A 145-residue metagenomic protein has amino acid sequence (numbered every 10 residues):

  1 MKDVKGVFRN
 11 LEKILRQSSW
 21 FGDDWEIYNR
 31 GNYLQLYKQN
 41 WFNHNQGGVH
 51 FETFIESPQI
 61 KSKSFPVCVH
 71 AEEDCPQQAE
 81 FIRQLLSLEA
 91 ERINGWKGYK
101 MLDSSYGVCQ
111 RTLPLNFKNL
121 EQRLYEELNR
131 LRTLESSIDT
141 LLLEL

Functional and structural regions predicted by a protein language model:
M1-C109: Polyanion-binding interface signature
L34, K100, L113, T140-L143: Intrinsic-disorder/low-complexity peptide segments enriched for small residues
L102-Q122: Short helix/strand-capping connector loops at secondary-structure junctions
F117-L145: Long, solvent-exposed, polar/charged low-complexity segments
